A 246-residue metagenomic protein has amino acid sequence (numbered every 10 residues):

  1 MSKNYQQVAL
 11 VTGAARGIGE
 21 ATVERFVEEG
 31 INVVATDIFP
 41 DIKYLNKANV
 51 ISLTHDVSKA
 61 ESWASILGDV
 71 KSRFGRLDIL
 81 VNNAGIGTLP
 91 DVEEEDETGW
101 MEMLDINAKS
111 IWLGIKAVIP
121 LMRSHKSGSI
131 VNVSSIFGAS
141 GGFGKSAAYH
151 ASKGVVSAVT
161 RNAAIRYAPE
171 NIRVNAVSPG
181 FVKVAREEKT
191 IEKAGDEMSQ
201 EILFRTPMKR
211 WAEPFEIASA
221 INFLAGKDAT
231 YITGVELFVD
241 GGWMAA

Functional and structural regions predicted by a protein language model:
A15-R16: Conserved glycine-rich cofactor-binding loop
D91-V92, D96-L104, M198, I202: Substrate-binding pocket helix/loop in short-chain dehydrogenase/reductase
W112, I172, R210-M244: C-terminal substrate-recognition "lid" of short-chain dehydrogenase/reductases
I115, S152, T160: Active-site helix of classical SDR
P120, I165-P169, T230: Alpha-helical segment proximal to the catalytic Tyr-Lys
S135: Residue(s) in the substrate-gating loop at a strand-loop-helix junction that position the organic substrate next
V174, P179-K189: Short, flexible catalytic-loop segment of classical short-chain dehydrogenase/reductase
